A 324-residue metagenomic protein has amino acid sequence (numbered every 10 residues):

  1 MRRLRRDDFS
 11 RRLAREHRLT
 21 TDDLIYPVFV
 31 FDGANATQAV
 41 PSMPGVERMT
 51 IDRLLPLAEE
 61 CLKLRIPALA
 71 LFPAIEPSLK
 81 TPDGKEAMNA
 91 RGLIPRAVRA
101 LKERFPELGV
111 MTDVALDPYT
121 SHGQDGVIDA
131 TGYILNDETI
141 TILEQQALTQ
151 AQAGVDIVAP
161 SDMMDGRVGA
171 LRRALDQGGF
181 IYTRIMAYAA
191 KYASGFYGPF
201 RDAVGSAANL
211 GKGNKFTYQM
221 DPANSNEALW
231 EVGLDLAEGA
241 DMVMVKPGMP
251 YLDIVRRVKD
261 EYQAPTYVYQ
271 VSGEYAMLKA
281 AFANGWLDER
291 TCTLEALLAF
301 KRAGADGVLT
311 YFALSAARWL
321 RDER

Functional and structural regions predicted by a protein language model:
M1-R15: N-terminal amphipathic/basic leader segments beginning at the initiator methionine
D7, T20-I25, F31-R324: Alpha/beta enzyme core
